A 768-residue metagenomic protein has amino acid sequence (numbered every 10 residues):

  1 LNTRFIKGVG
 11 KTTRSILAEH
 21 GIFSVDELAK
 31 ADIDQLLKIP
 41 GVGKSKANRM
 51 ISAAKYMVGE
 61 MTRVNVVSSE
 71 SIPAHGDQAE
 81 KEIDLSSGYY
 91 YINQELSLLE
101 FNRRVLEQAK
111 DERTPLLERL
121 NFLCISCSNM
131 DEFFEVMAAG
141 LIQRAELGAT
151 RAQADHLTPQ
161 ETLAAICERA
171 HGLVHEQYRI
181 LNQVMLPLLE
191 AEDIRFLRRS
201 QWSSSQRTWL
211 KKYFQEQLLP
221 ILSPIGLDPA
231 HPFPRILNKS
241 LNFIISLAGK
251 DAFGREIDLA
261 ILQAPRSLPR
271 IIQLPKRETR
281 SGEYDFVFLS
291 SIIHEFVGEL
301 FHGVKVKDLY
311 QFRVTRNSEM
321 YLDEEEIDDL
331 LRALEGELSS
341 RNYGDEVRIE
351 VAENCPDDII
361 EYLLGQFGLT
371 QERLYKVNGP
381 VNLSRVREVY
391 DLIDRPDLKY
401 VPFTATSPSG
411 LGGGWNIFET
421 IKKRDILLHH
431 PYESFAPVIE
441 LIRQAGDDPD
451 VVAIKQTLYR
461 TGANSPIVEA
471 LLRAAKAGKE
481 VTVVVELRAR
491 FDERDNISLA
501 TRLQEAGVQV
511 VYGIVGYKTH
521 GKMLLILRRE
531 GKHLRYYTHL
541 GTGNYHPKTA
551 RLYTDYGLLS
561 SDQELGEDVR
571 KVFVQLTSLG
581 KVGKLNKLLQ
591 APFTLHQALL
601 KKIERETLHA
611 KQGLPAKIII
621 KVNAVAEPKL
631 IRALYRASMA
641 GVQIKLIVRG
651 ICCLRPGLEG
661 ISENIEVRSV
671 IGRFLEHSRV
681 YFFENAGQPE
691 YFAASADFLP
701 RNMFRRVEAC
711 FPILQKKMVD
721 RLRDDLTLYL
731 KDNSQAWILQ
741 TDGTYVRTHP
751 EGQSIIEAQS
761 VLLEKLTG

Functional and structural regions predicted by a protein language model:
L1-S68: Compact, charge-rich alpha-helical regulatory domains located at protein termini
L17-A18, V484, R649: Hydrophobic, well-ordered secondary-structure scaffolds
N65-I618, R636, A640, C652-G768: N-terminal localization/anchoring segments of enzymes in phospholipid and broader phosphate metabolism
P628-I631, Y635: Glycine/threonine-rich ATP-lid/beta-loop region of ATP-binding domains
Q643-I647: Hydrophobic alpha/beta core scaffold segments
